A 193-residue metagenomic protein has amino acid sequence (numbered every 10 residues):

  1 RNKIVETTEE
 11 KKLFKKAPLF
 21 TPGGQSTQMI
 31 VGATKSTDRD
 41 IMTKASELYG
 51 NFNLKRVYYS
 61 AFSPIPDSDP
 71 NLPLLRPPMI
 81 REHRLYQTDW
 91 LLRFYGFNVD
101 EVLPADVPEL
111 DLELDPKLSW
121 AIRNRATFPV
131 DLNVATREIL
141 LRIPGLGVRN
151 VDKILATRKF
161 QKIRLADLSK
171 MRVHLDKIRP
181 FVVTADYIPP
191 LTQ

Functional and structural regions predicted by a protein language model:
R1-V99: Conserved AdoMet/S-adenosylmethionine-binding subsite of the radical SAM
P22-Q25, P116-K117, P144-G145: A short alpha-helix capping/helix-coil boundary motif
G24, G32, R172, T184-Y187: Glycine-centered flexibility motif
M29-V31, A121-R123, A135, R149-N150: A short, structure-level motif marking secondary-structure boundaries and short turns
M42, L72, L103, L155 (+2 more regions): Residue-level detector of alpha-helical recognition elements and their boundaries
P66-D67, K159, D186: Short secondary-structure boundary/hinge segments and terminal tails
P70-R142, K177-Q193: Long, highly charged, low-complexity intrinsically disordered interaction regions that mediate electrostatic DNA/RNA
P129-T157, Q161-P180: Helix-hairpin-helix
